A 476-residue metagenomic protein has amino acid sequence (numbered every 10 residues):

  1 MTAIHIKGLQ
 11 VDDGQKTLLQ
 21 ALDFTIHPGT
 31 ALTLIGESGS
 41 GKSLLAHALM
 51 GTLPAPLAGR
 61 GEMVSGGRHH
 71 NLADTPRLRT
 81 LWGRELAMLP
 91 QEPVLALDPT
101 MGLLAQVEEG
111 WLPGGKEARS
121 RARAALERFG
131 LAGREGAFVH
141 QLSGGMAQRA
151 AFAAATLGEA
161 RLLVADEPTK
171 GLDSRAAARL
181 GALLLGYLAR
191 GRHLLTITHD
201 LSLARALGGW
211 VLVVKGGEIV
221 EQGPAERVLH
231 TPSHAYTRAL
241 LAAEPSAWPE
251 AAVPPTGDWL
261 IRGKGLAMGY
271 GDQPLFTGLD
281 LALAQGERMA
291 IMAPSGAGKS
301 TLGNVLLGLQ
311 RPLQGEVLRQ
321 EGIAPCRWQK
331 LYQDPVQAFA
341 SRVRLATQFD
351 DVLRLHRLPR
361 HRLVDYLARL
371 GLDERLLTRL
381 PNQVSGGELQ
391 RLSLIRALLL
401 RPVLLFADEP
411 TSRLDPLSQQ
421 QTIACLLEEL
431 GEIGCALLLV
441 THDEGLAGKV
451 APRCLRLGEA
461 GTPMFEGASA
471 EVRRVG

Functional and structural regions predicted by a protein language model:
H70-A87, P113, A189, V228-P232 (+5 more regions): ABC ATPase NBD coupling module
G83, G158, L400: Conserved signature/switch motifs of ABC ATPase nucleotide-binding domains
A125-H140, Y366-N382: Conserved ABC nucleotide-binding domain
T198-H199, T441-H442: H-loop/switch region of ABC-family ATPase nucleotide-binding domains
A206-V213, K449-R456: Conserved catalytic segment of ABC-fold P-loop ATPases
G217, A460-G461: Conserved ABC ATPase "signature" C-loop
Q222-G223, F465-E466: ABC ATPase "signature
